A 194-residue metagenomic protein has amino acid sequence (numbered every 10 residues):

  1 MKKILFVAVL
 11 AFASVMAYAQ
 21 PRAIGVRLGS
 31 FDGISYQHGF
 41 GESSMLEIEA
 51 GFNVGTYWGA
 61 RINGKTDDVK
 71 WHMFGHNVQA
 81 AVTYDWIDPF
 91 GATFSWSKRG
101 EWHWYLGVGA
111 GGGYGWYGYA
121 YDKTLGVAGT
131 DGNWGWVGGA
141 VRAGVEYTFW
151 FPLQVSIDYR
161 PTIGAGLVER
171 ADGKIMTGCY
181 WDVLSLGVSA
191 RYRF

Functional and structural regions predicted by a protein language model:
I4-V7, G139: Alpha-helical transmembrane segments
F6, L10-Y18: Hydrophobic h-region of N-terminal signal peptides that target proteins for export in Gram-negative bacteria
A19-D32, F40, S44-V54, T162: Transmembrane beta-strand segments that form the barrel wall of outer-membrane beta-barrel proteins
D32-I34, V141: Residue-level detector of short, conserved catalytic/binding motifs and their immediate flanks
F40-L153, R191-Y192: Gram-negative (and chloroplast) outer-membrane scaffold detector with strong preference for beta-barrel transmembrane
G55-R61, W150-F194: Predominantly the C-terminal beta-signal and adjacent terminal strand-loop region of outer-membrane beta-barrel
